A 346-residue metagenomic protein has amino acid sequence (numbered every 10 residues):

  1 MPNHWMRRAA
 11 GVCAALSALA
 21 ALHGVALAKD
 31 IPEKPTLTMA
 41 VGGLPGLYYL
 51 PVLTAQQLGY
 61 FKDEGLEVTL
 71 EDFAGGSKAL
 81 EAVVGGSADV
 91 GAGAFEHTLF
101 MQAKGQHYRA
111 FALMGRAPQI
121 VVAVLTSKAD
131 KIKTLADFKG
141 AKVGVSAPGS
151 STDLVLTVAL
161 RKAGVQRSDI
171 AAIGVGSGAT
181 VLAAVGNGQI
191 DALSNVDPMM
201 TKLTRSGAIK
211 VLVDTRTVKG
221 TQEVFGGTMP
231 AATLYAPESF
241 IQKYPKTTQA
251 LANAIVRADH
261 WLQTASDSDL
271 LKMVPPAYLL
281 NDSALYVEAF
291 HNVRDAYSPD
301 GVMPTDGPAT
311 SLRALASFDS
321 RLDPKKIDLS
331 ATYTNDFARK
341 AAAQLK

Functional and structural regions predicted by a protein language model:
P2-C13: Bacterial N-terminal signal peptides that target proteins for export
G11-A21: Bacterial N-terminal signal peptides
L22-A28: Sec/Tat signal peptide C-region and signal peptidase I cleavage site
A28-N187, D191-D197, A208, L212-V213: Short, glycine-/small- and polar/acidic-enriched structural segments that line small-molecule recognition paths
D63, D130, T217-G227, D295-P304: Short, solvent-exposed loop/beta-turn-alpha elements that line the ligand-binding surface or hinge of extracytoplasmic
T180-A183, N187-P276: Pocket-lining segment of extracytoplasmic ligand-binding domains
I241-L322: Secondary-structure end/capping motifs
L312-K346: Conserved C-terminal helix/tail region of periplasmic/extracytoplasmic solute-binding proteins
